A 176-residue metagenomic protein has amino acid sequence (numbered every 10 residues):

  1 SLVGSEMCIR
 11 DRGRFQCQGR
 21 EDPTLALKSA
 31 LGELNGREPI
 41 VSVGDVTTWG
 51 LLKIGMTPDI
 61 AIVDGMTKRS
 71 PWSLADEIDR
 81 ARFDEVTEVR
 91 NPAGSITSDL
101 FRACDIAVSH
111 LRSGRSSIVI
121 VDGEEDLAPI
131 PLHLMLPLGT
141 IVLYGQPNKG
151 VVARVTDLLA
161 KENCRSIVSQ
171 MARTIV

Functional and structural regions predicted by a protein language model:
L2-C8: Short, small-residue-biased leader/transition segments that mark boundaries at the very start of proteins
R10-K161: Conserved mixed alpha/beta catalytic, RNA-binding, or beta-rich assembly cores of soluble enzyme, regulatory
T156-V176: Charged phosphate-binding loop/patch that engages nucleotide di/tri-phosphates or the phosphate backbone of nucleic
